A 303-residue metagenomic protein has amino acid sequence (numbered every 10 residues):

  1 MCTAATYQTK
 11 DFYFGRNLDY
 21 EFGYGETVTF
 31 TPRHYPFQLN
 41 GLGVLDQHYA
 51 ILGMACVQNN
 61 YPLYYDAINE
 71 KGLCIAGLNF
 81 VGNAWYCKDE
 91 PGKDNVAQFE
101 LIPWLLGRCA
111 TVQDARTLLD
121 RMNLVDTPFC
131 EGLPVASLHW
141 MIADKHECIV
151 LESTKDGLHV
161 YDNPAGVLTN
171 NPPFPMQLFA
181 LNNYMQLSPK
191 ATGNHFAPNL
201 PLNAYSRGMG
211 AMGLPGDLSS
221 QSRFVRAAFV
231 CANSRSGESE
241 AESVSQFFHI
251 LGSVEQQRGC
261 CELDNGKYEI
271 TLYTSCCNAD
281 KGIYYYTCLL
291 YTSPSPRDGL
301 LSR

Functional and structural regions predicted by a protein language model:
M1-D94, R121-M122, D126: A contiguous strand-loop segment
C2-Y7, L138-A143, S275-C276: Short beta-strand scaffold segments in enzyme catalytic cores
P36, D89-M122: Compact, glycine/acidic-enriched structural inserts
T117-L133, H139-I142: Secretory/export targeting leaders with adjacent low-complexity proregions
P134-L181: Extended amphipathic alpha-helical segments with heptad-repeat/coiled-coil character used for oligomerization, fusion
L187-S234: Long, charge-rich alpha-helical interaction segments
L214-Y285: Extended, compositionally biased non-globular segments
Y291-L300: Conserved small/polar residues in nucleotide/adenosyl-binding loops
